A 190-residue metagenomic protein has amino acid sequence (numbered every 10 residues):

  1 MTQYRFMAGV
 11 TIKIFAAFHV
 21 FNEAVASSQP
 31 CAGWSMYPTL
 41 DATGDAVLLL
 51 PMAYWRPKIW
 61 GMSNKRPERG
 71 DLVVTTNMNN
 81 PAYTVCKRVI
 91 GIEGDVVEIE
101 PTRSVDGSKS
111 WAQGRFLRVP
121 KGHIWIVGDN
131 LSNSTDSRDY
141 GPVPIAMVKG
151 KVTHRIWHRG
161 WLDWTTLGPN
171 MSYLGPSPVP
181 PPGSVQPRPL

Functional and structural regions predicted by a protein language model:
M1-T84, S104, A146-M147, K151-L190: Protein maturation boundaries and topogenic segments
A82-I99: Mid-length scaffold segments of soluble, non-membrane domains
V89, F116, K151-V152: A structural signal for short, hydrophobic beta-strand segments that form beta-sheets in beta-rich/all-beta domains
I92-D95, R118-H123, P144-I145: A short, structured loop/turn motif at beta-sheet edges
E100-S110: PP2C/PPM family metal-dependent serine/threonine protein phosphatase catalytic domain, recognizing the conserved
K109-P120: Acidic loop->beta-strand submotif enriched in PP2C/PPM serine/threonine phosphatases
G128: Phosphate/adenylate-binding glycine loop and adjacent helical scaffold
S137-M147: Segments surrounding the PLD/"HKD" phosphodiesterase catalytic module and close analogs
